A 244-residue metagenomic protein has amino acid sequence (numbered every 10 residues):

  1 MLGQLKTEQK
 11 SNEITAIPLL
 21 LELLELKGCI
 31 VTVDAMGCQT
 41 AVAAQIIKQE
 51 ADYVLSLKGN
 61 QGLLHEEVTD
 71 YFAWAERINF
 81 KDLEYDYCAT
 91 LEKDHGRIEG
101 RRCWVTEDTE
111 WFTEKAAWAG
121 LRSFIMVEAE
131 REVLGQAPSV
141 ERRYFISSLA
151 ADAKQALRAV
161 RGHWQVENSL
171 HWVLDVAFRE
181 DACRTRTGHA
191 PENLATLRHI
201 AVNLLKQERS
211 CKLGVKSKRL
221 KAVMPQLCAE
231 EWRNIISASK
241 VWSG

Functional and structural regions predicted by a protein language model:
M1-C29: Electropositive, glycine- and tryptophan-enriched low-complexity nucleic-acid-binding patches
I14, Q39-A43: Short, well-ordered alpha-helical microsegments
I17, I30-C38, Y53, F145 (+2 more regions): Short, conserved catalytic/metal-binding motifs centered on acidic residues
T32-T40, K58-L63: Acidic, metal-coordinating catalytic cores used for nucleic-acid/nucleotide bond scission and strand-transfer chemistry
A43-A51, A73: Short, surface-exposed basic-aromatic patches at helix termini and helix-loop junctions that form
K58-G162: An anionic, glycine-rich sequence signature occurring as long contiguous blocks
K81, V173-G244: A short, flexible helix-boundary coil/loop motif
A150-T185: Short amphipathic alpha-helical "interface-anchor" segments enriched in bulky aromatics
